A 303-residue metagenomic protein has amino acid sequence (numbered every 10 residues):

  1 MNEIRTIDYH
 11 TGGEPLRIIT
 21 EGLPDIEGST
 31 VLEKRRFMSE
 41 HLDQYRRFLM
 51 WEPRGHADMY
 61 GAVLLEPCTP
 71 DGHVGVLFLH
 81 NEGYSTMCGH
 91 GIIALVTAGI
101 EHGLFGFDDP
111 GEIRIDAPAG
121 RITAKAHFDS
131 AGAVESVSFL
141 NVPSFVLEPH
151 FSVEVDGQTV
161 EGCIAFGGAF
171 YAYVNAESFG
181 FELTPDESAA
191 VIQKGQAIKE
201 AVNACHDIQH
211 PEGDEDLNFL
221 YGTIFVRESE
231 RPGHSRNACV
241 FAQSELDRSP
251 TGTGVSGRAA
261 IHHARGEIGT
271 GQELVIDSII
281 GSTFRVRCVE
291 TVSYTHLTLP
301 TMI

Functional and structural regions predicted by a protein language model:
M1-N2, C68-G83, H150-E161, E230-E245: Short, hydrophobic/aliphatic alpha-helical segments
M1-S29: N-terminal amphipathic/basic leader segments beginning at the initiator methionine
H41-S85, G91, E215-H234: Anion-binding (especially nucleotide phosphate/pyrophosphate-binding) glycine-rich loop and adjoining beta-alpha core
Q44-Y45, P185-H210: Internal alpha/beta scaffold segment
G83-A190, R258, E267-V292: Acidic, low-complexity central loop/insert segments
A204-L220, G271-E273: Flexible, glycine/charged-enriched surface loops at secondary-structure junctions
P232-A264: A beta-strand-loop signature enriched in Asp, Gly, Thr, and Trp that corresponds to the sialidase/neuraminidase Asp-box
T295-P300: Conserved small/polar residues in nucleotide/adenosyl-binding loops
